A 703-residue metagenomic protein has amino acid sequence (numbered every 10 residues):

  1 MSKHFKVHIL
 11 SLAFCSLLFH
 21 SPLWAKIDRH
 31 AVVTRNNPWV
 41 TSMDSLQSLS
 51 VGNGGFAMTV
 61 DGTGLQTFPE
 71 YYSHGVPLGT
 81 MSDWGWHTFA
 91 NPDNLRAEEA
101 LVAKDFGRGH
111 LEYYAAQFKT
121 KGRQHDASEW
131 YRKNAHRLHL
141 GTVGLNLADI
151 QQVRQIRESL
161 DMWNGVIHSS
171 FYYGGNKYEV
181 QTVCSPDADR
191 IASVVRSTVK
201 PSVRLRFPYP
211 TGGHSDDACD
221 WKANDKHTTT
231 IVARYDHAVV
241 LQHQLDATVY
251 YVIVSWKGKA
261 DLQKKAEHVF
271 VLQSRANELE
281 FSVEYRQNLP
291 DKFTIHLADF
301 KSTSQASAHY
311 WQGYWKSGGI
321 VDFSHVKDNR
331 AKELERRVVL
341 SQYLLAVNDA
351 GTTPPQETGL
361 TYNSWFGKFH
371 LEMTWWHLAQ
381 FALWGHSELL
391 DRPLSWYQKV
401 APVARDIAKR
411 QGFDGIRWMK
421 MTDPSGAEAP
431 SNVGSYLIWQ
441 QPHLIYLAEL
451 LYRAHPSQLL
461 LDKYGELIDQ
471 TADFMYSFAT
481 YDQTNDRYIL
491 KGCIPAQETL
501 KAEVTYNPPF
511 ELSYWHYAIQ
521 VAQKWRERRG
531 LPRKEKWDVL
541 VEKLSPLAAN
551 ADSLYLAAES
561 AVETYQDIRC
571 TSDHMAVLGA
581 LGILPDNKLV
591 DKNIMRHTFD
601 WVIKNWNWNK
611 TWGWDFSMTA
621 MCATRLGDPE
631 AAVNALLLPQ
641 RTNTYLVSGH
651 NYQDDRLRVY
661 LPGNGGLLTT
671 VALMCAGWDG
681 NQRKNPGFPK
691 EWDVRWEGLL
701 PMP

Functional and structural regions predicted by a protein language model:
M1-K26: Bacterial Sec-dependent N-terminal signal peptides
W24-K368, H386-S387, Y397-R405, G530: Acidic/polar, glycine-enriched structural segments that form the non-catalytic walls/loops of the carbohydrate-binding
Q66, Y71, W86-F89, H370-V403 (+6 more regions): Active-site core of glycosidic bond-cleaving carbohydrate-active enzymes
H125-Q152, P662-P701: Catalytic cores of secreted or luminal carbohydrate-active enzymes
Y173-I191, T211, L450, A454-E466 (+2 more regions): A conserved hydrophobic secondary-structure block that centers on an alpha-helix together with its immediately flanking
D322-A331, E335, T353-G367, H377 (+4 more regions): Primarily short, surface-exposed interaction patches in extracytoplasmic proteins
P354-K368, W418-Y436, K491-P508, T642-L657: Acidic/His metal-coordination segments adjacent to aromatic residues that form catalytic metal sites in metalloenzymes
Q470, F474-W525: Acidic/histidine-rich catalytic neighborhood
